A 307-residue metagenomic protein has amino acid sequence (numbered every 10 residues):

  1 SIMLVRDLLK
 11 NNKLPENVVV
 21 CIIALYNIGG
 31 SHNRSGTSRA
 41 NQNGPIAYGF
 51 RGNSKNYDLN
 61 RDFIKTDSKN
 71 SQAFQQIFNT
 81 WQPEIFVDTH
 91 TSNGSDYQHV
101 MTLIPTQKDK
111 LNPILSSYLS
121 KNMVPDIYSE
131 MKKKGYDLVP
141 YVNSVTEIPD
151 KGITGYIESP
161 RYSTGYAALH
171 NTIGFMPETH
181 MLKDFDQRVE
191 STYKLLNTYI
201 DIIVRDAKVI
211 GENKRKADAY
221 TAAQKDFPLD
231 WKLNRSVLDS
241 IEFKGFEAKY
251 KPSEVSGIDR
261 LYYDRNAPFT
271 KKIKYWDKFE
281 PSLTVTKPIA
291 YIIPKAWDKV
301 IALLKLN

Functional and structural regions predicted by a protein language model:
S1-K132, Y136-I148, E158: Active-site/substrate-binding loop(s) of hydrolase catalytic cores
V145-N307: Hard-cation-handling environments
